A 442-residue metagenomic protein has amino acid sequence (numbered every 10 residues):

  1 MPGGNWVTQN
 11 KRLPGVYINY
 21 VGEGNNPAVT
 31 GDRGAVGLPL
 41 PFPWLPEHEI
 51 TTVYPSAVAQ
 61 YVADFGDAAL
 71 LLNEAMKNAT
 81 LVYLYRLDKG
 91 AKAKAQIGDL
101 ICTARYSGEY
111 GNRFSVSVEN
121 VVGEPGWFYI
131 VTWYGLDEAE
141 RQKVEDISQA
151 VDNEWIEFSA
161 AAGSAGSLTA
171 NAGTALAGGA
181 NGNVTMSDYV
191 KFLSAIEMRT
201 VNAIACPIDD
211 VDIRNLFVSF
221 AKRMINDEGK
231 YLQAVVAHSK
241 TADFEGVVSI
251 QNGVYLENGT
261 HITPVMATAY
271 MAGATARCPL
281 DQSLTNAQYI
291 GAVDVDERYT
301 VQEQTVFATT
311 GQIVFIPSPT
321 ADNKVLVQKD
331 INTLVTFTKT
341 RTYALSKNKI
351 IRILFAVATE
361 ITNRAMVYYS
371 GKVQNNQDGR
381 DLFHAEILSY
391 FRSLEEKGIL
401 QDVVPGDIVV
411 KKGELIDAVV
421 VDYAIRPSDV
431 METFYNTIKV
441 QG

Functional and structural regions predicted by a protein language model:
P2-V58, L70-Q374, D378, F383 (+3 more regions): A glycine- and small-residue-enriched flexible loop/hinge signal that marks low-structured segments
A385, L400-Q401, G413-D417: A structural signal for short secondary-structure junctions
V409-G442: C-terminal edge-of-domain segments
